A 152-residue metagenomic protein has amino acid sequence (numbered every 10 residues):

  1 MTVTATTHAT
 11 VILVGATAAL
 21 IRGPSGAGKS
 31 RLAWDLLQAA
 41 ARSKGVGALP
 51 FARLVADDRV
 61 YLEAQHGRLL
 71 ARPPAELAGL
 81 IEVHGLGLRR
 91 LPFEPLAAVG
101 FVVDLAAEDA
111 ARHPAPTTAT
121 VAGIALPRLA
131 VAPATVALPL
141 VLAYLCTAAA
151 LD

Functional and structural regions predicted by a protein language model:
M1-I12: Pre-Walker A adenine-sensing motif
M1-T2, E82, T147-D152: Charge-biased, low-complexity intrinsically disordered regions
T10-V14, L62-E63, T117-V121: Short acidic-hydrophobic surface loop/beta-edge motif
T17-G45: Glycine-rich phosphate-binding P-loop
A41-F101, L105: Conserved nucleotide-sensing/catalytic segment adjacent to the nucleotide-binding pocket in NTP-handling enzymes
P95-D152: Conserved NTP phosphate-binding and transfer environment spanning the P-loop NTPase/kinase superfamily
